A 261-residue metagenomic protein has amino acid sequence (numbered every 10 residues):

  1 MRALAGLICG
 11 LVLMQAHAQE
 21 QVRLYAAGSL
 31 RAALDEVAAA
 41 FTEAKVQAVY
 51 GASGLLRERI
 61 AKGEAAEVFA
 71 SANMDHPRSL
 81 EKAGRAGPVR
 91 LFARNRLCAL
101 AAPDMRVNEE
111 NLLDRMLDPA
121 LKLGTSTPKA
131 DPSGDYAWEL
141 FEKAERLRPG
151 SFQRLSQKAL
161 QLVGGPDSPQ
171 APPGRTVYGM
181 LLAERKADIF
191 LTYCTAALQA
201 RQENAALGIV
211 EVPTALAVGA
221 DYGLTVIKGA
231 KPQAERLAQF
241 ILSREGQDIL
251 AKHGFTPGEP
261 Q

Functional and structural regions predicted by a protein language model:
R2-Q15: Bacterial N-terminal signal peptides
Q19-E64, S71-M74, R78-G84, F92-N95 (+1 more regions): Exported/periplasmic ABC-transporter solute-binding proteins
